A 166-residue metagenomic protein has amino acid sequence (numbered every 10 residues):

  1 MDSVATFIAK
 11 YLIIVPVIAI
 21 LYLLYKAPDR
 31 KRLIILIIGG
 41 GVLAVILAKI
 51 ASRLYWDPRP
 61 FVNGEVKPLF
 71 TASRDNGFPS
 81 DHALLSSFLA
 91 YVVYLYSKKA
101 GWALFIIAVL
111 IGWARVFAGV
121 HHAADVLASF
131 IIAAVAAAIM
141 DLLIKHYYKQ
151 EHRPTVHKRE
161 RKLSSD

Functional and structural regions predicted by a protein language model:
M1-R74, L84-L95, K99-I111: Hydrophobic alpha-helical bundle signature of multipass membrane enzymes
F70-D166: Membrane-embedded catalytic cores of phosphoryl/pyrophosphoryl-handling enzymes
